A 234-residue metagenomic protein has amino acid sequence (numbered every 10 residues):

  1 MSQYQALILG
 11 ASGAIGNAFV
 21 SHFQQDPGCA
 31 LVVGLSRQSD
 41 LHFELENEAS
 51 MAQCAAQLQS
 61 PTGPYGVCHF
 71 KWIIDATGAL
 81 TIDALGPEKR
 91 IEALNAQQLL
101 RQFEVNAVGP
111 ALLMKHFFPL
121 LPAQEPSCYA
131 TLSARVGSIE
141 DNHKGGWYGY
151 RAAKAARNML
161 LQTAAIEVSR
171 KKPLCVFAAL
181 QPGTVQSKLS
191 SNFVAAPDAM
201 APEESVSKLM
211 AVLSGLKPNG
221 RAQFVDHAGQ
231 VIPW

Functional and structural regions predicted by a protein language model:
I8-Q25: N-terminal Rossmann NAD(P)H-binding glycine-rich loop of SDR-like oxidoreductase domains
L35-C54: Rossmann-fold cofactor-recognition segment
L58-I82: A glycine-rich helix->loop->beta "capping" turn within Rossmann-like NAD(P)(H)-dependent oxidoreductase domains
L80-D83, P87-F103, A123-R170: Catalytic loop of short-chain dehydrogenase/reductase
L113-F117, L121, L160-L161: Hydrophobic positions on the long internal alpha-helix of Rossmann-like NAD(P)-dependent oxidoreductase domains
A179, V194-W234: C-terminal helical subdomain
P182-S191: Short, flexible catalytic-loop segment of classical short-chain dehydrogenase/reductase
